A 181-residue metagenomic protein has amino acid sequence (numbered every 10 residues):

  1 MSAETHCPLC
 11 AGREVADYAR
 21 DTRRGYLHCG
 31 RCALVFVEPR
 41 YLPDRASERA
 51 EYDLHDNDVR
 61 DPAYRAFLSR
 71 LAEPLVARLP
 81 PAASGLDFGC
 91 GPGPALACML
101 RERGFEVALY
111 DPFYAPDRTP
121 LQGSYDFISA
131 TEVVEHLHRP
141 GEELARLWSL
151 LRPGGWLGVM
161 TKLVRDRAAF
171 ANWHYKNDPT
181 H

Functional and structural regions predicted by a protein language model:
M1-F127, T131, L144, M160-T161 (+1 more regions): Conserved N-terminal segment of class I S-adenosyl-L-methionine
S129-R139: A short SAM/SAH-binding and catalytic strip from SAM-dependent methyltransferases
H138-H181: S-adenosyl-L-methionine-dependent methyltransferase catalytic module, highlighting the catalytic core
